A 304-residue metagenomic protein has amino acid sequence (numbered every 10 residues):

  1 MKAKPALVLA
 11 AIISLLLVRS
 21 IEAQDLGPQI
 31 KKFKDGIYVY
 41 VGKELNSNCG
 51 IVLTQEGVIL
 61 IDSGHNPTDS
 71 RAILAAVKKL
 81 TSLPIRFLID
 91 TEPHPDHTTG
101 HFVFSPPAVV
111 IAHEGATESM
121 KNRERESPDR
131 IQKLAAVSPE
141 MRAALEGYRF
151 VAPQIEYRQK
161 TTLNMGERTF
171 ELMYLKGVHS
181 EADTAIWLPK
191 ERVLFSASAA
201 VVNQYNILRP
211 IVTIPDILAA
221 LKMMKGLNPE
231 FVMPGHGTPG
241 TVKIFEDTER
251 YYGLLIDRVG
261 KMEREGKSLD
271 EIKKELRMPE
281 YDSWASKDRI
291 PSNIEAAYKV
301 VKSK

Functional and structural regions predicted by a protein language model:
V8-V18: Bacterial N-terminal signal peptides
R19-A23: Sec/Tat signal peptide C-region and signal peptidase I cleavage site
Q24, G226-N228, P239-K304: Accessory terminal helices/loops
D25-G27, K32-F33, E118-L175, K190 (+1 more regions): Metallo-beta-lactamase
I30, Q55-G57, P67-A112, E156: Active-site metal-binding motif and surrounding structural segment of the metallo-beta-lactamase
K31-A76, T184-S198: Conserved beta-strand hairpin/beta-sheet module of binuclear metal-dependent hydrolase folds, prominently
G36, V52, D62, V77 (+10 more regions): Divalent metal-coordination and catalytic microenvironments
G57-I59, S63-P67, T162, T169-L254 (+1 more regions): Metallo-beta-lactamase
